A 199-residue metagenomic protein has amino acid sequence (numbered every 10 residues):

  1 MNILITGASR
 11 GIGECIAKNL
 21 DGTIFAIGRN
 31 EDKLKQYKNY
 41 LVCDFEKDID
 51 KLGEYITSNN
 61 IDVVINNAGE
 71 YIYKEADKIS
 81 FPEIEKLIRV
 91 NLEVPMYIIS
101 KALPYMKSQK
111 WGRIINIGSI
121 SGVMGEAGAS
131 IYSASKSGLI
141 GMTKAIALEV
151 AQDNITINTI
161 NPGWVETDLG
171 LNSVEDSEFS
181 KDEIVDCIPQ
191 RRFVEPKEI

Functional and structural regions predicted by a protein language model:
S9, A17: N-terminal Rossmann NAD(P)H-binding glycine-rich loop of SDR-like oxidoreductase domains
E75-A76, E83-I88, I184: Substrate-binding pocket helix/loop in short-chain dehydrogenase/reductase
D77, M124-I131, Q152-D153, R191: Active-site loop immediately N-terminal to the catalytic Tyr-X3-Lys motif of short-chain dehydrogenase/reductase
I99, S135, T143: Active-site helix of classical SDR
P104, L148-Q152: Alpha-helical segment proximal to the catalytic Tyr-Lys
S119: Residue(s) in the substrate-gating loop at a strand-loop-helix junction that position the organic substrate next
I188-I199: A conserved structural motif in NAD(P)-dependent oxidoreductases
